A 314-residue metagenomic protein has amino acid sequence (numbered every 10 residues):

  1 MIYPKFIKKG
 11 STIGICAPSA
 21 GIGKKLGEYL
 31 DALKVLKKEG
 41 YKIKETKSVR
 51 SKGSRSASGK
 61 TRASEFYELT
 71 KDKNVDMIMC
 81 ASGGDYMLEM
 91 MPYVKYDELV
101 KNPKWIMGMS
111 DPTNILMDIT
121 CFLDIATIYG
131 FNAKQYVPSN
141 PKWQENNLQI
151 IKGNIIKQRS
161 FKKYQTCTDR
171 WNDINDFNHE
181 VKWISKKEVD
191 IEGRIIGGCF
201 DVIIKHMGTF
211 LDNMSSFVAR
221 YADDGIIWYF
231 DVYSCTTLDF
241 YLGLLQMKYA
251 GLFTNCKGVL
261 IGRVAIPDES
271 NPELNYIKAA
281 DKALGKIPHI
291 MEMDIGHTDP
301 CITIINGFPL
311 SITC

Functional and structural regions predicted by a protein language model:
M1-N74: ATP/NTP phosphate-donor binding region
K24-E28, I184-C235: Conserved beta-alpha junction segments in alpha/beta enzyme cores
L30, G59-A63, L242-M247, P272-A279: Charged helix-capping and loop-helix junction motifs
G83-K101, M117-I119, L274-Y276: Short Gly/Thr/Asp-enriched flexible loops that form oxyanion-binding sites at enzyme active sites
Y96-I119, A126-K134, P288-H289: Short, acidic/small-residue loops that bind anionic groups at enzyme active sites
I128-D201: Conserved anion/nucleotide-ligand pocket segment
G208-N271: Internal helical hairpin/lid segments
K257-C314: ATP/nucleoside-binding phosphotransfer catalytic cores, i.e., glycine-rich phosphate-binding loops
